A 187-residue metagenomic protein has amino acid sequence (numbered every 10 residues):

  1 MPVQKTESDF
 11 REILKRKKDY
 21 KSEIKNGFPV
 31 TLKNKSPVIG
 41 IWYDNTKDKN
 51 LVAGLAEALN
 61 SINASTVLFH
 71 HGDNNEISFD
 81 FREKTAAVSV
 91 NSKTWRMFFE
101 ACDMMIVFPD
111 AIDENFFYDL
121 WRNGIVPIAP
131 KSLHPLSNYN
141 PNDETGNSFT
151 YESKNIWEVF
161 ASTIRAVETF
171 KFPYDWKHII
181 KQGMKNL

Functional and structural regions predicted by a protein language model:
M1-L187: Catalytic cores of carbohydrate-active enzymes across secretory and cytosolic contexts
